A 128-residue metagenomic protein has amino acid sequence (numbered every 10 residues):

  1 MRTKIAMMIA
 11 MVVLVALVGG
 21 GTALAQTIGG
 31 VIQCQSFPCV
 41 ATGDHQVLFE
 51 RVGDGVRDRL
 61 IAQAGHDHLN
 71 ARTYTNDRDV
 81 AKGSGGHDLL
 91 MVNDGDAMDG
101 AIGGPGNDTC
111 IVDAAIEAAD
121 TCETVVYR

Functional and structural regions predicted by a protein language model:
M1-I9: Bacterial N-terminal signal peptides that target proteins for export
M8-V18: Bacterial N-terminal signal peptides
G21-A25: Sec/Tat signal peptide C-region and signal peptidase I cleavage site
Q26-I32: Cleaved targeting-peptide boundary
S36, G43-H45, V52-V56, A64-H66 (+7 more regions): Extracellular, beta-strand-rich repeat scaffolds characterized by small/acidic residue-biased motifs
G100-A101: Short Cys/His-rich zinc-binding micro-motifs
